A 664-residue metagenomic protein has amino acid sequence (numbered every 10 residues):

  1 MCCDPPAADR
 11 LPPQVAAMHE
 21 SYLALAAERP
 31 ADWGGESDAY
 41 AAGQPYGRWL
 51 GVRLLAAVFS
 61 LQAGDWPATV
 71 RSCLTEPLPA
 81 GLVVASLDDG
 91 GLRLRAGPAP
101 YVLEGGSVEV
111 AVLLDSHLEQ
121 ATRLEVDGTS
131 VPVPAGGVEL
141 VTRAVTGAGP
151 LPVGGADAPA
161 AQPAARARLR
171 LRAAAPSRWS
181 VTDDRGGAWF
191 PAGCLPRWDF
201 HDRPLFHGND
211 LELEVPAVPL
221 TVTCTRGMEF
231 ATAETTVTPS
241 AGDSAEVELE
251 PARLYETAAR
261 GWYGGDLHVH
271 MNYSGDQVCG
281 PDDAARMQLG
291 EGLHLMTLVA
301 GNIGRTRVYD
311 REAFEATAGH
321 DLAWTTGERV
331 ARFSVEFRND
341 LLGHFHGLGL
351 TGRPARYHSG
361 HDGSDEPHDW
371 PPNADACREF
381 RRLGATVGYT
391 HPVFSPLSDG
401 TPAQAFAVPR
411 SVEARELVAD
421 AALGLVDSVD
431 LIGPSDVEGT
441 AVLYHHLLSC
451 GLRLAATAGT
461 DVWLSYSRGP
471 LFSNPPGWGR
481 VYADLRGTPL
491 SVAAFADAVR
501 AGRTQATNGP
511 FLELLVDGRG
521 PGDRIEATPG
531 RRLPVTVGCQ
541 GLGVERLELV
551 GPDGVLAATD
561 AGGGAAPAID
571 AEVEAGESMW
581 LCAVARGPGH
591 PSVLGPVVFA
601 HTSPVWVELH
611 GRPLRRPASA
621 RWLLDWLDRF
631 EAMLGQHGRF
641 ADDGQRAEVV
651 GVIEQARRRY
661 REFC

Functional and structural regions predicted by a protein language model:
C2-L92, A111-P204, L211-V215, T225 (+4 more regions): Charged catalytic cores and adjacent phosphate/nucleic-acid-binding surfaces used for phosphate/nucleic-acid chemistry
D89-A111: Beta-sheet-dominated interaction scaffolds and their linkers
A99-Y101, H207, E212, H268: Asp/Glu-centered strand-loop micro-motifs enriched in Gly/Pro and often flanked by an aromatic residue
G105, G242, F333-V335, D365 (+1 more regions): Glycine-centered loop/turn motifs
Q162-P163, T236, A245-V299, R615-E631: An acidic-aromatic substrate-binding cleft motif
V218-V222: A short tyrosine-centered beta-strand micro-motif
W262-A456, T460, S465-R468, S491: Catalytic cores of extracellular degradative/oxidative enzymes
